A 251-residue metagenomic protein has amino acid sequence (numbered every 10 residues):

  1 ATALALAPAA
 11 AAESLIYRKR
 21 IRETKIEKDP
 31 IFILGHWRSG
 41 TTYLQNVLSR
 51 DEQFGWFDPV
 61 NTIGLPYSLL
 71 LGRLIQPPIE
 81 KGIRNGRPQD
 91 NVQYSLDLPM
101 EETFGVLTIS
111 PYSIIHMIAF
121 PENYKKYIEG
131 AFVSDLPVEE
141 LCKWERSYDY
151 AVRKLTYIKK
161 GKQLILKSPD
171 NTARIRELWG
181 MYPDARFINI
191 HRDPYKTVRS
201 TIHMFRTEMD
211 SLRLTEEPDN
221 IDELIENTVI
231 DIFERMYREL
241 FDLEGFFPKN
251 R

Functional and structural regions predicted by a protein language model:
A1-E23: A transmembrane-helix-recognition feature enriched in membrane-embedded lipid enzymes and envelope glyco-/phospholipid
A3, V60-I63: Catalytic cores of glycan-processing enzymes that make or break glycosidic bonds
A5, I26, H36-W37: Generic structural signal for well-ordered secondary structure
L15-K19, V138-Q163, S168-M181, A185-R251: PAPS-dependent sulfotransferase catalytic domain
K28-I31: Pre-Walker A (Motif I) flank of P-loop NTPase domains
I33-R50: Glycine-rich phosphate-binding P-loop
R50-V60: Post-Walker A helix-loop "phosphate-sensing" segment adjacent to the P-loop in P-loop NTPases
T62-L164: PAPS-dependent sulfation machinery
